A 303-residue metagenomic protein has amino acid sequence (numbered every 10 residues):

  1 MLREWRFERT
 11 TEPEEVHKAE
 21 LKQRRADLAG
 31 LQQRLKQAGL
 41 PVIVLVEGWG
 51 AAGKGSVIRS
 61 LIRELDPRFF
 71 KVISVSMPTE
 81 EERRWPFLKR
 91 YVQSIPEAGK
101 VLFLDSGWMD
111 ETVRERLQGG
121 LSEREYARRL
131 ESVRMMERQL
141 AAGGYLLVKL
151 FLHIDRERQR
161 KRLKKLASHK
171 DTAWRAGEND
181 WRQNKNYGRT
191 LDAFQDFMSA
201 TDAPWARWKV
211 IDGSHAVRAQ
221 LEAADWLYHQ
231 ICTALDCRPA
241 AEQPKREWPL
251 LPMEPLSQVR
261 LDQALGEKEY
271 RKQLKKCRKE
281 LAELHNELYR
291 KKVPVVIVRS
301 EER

Functional and structural regions predicted by a protein language model:
M1-Q23, T233-R278: Charged, amphipathic alpha-helical linker segments immediately N-terminal to NTP-binding catalytic cores
T11, R116-S132, L140-D192, A264 (+1 more regions): A glycine- and Lys/Arg-enriched "phosphate-lid" helix/loop adjacent to the NTP-binding pocket of small-molecule kinases
P13, P67-L130, R134: Conserved nucleotide-sensing/catalytic segment adjacent to the nucleotide-binding pocket in NTP-handling enzymes
D27-K36, E280-Y289: Pre-Walker A adenine-sensing motif
V44-E47, Y145-R158, E178-R182, A203-E222 (+1 more regions): Phosphate-binding beta-loop-alpha motif at adenosine-nucleotide cofactor sites
K54: Conserved lysine of the Walker
V57-I58: Post-Walker A alpha-helix
E302-R303: Conserved small/polar residues in nucleotide/adenosyl-binding loops
